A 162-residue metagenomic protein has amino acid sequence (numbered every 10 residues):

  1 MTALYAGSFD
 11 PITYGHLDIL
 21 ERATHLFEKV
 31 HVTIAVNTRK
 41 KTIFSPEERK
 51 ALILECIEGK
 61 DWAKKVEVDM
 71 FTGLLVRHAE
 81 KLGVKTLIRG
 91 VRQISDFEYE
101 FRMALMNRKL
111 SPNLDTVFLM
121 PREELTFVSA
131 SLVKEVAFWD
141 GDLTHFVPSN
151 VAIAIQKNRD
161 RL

Functional and structural regions predicted by a protein language model:
M1-L162: Nucleotidyltransferase catalytic core that binds NTPs
